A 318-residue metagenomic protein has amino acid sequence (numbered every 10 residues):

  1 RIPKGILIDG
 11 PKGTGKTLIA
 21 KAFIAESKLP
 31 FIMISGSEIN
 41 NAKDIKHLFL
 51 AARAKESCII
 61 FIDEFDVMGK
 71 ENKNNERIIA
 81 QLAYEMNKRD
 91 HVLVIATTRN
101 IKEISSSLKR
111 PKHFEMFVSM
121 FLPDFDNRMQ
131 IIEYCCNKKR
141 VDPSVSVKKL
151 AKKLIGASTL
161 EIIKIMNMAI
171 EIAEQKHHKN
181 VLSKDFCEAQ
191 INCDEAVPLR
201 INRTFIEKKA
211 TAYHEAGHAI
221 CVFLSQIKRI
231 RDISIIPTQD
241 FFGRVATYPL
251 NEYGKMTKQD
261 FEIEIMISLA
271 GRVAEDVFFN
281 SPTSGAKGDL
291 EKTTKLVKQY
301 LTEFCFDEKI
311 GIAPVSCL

Functional and structural regions predicted by a protein language model:
R1-L150: Walker A/P-loop NTP-binding motif of AAA+ ATPase domains
R1-L7, P11-K12, H47, E71 (+11 more regions): AAA+ P-loop NTPase nucleotide-binding core of proteostasis motors
I2-G5, N72-E76, T98, I155-T159 (+6 more regions): Conserved phosphate/pyrophosphate-binding and hydrolysis machinery centered on Walker-type P-loop NTPases, extending
L7, I24, D63, L82 (+7 more regions): Residue-level signature of catalytic and energy-coupling elements of molecular machines, predominantly ATP/GTP-dependent
P11, A210-A212, A219-L318: Soluble catalytic regions of large protease machineries
F23-L29, S144, S183, C187-A196 (+2 more regions): Flexible hinge/switch segments at interdomain interfaces of large molecular machines
D66, A216-H218: Short active-site segment of divalent metal-dependent hydrolases/proteases that encodes the spacing between
S106-S107, M120-D185, S268-D276, E303-P314: Conserved C-terminal "switch" segment of AAA+ ATPases
